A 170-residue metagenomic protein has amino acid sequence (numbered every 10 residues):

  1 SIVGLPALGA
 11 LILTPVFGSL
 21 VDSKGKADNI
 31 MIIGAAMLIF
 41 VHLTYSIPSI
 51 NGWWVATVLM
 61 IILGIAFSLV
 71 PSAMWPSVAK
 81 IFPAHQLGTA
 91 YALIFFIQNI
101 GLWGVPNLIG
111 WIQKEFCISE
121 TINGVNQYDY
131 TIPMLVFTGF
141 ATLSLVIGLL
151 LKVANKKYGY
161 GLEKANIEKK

Functional and structural regions predicted by a protein language model:
S1-L8, T131-I132: Loop-to-transmembrane helix entry
A7-P15, N99, W103: Residue-level signature of mid-helix packing/kink "hotspots" within the transmembrane helices of 12-pass Major
L13-K26, Q113: Helix-to-loop junctions at the C-terminal end of transmembrane segments in multipass secondary transporters
A27-M74: C-terminal transmembrane helical hairpin of 12-TM major facilitator-type secondary transporters
S46, Y130-K170: Multi-pass alpha-helical transporter architecture, strongest for 12-TM Major Facilitator/SLC carriers used
W75-I81: Intracellular helix-loop hinge segments at the cytoplasmic ends of transmembrane helices in 12-TM rocker-switch-type
A84-I118: A late C-terminal transmembrane helix in Major Facilitator Superfamily
W111-A141: A membrane-interface helix-boundary motif in multi-pass transporters
